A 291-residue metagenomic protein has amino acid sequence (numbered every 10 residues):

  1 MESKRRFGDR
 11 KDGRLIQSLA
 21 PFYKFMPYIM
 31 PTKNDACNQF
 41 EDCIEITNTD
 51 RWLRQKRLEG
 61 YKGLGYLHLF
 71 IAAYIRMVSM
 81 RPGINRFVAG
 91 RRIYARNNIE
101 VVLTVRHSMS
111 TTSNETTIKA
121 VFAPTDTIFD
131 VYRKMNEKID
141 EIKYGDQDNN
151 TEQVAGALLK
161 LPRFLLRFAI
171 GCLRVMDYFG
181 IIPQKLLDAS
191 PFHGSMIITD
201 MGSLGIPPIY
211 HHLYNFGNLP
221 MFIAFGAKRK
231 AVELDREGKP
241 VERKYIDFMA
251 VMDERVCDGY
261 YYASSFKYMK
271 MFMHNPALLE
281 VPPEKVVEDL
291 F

Functional and structural regions predicted by a protein language model:
M1-F291: C-terminal catalytic/motor cores of large multi-domain enzyme assemblies
